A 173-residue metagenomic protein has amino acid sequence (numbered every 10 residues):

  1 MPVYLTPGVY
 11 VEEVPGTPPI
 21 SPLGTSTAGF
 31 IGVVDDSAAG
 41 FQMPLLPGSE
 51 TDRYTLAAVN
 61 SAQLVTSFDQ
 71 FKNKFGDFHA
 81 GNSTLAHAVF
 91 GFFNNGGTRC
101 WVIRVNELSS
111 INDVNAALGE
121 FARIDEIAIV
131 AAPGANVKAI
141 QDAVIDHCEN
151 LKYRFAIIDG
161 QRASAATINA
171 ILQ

Functional and structural regions predicted by a protein language model:
M1-Q173: Surface-exposed assembly/interface segments
